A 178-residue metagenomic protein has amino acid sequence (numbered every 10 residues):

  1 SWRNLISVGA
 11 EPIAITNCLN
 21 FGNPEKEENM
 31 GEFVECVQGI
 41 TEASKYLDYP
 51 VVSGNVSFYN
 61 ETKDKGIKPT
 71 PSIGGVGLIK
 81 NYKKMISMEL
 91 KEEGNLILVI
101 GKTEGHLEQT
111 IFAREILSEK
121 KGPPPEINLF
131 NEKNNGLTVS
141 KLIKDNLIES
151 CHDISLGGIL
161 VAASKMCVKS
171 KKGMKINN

Functional and structural regions predicted by a protein language model:
S1-T16, Q38-Y46, T138-K141, A162: Small-aliphatic-rich amphipathic alpha-helix that forms the alpha element of a beta-alpha
A14-E108: Glycine-rich anion-binding loops of enzyme active sites
E32-C36, P123-I127, N135: Hydrophobic alpha-helical membrane-association signature
C36-A43, L47-D48, V52, V56-S72 (+2 more regions): Glycine-/charge-enriched secondary-structure boundary and capping motifs
V51, G136-L137: Phosphate/ATP-binding catalytic cores across multiple sugar-kinase/actin-like superfamilies, primarily ASKHA
G77-K80, E126-G136, N177-N178: A general structural motif
M88-E92, A113-L117, A163-K171: Short, solvent-exposed amphipathic alpha-helical segments in soluble enzyme and RNA/protein-processing domains
Q109-E126: Gly-rich Lys/Arg/Thr-decorated short loops/hinges at beta-loop-alpha junctions or inter-strand turns that position
